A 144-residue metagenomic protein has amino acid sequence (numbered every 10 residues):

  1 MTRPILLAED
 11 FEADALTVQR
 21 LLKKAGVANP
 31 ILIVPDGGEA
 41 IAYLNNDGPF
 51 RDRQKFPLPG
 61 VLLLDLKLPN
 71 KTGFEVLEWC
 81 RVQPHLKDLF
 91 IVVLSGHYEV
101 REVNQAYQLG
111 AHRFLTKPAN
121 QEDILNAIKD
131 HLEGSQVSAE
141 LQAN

Functional and structural regions predicted by a protein language model:
R3-A13, V18-K23, L62: Conserved acidic segment of CheY-like receiver
V34-G38, D47: Conserved Asp/Asn-Gly motif in the active-site loop of CheY-like receiver
D36, P57, T72-E75: Acidic catalytic/metal-coordinating carboxylates
E39, A119-K129, E140: C-terminal output helix
L64-L66, S95: Active-site residues of response regulator receiver
P69, E99: The feature encodes the CheY-like receiver
F74-K87: Short amphipathic alpha-helix used as the core "switch/output" element in two-component signaling
